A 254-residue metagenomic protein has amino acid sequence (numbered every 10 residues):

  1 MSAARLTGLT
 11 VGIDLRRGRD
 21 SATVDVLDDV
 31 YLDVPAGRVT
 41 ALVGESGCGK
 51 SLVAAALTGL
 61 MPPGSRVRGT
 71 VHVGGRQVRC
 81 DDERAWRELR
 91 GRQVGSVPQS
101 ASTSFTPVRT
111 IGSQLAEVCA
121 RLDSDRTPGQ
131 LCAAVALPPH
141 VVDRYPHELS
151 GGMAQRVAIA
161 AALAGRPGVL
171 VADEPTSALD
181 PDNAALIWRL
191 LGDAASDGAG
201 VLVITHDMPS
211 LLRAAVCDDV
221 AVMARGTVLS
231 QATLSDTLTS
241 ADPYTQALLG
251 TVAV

Functional and structural regions predicted by a protein language model:
R66-V78, A232: Conserved ABC transporter NBD signature motif
V78-G95, R121, D236-S240: ABC ATPase NBD coupling module
V94-V97, A136-L137, D219-R225, S235-V254: C-terminal boundary and immediately downstream tail of ABC-type ATPase nucleotide-binding domains
S100, P107-R121: Q-loop/switch helix immediately C-terminal to the Walker
D125-H140, G250: Conserved ABC ATPase "signature" region
Y145-L149, M153: Conserved ABC ATPase signature
A164-G168: A short, proline-enriched helix->beta-strand linker immediately N-terminal to the Walker B motif in ABC-type P-loop
